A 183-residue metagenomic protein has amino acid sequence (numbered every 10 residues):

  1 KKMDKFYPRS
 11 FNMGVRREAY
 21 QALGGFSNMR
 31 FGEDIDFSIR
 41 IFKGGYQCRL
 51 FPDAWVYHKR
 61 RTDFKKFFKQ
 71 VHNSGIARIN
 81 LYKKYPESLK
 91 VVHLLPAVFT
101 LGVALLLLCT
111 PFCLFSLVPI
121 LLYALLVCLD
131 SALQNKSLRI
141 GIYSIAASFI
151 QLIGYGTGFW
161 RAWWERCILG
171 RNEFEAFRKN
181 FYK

Functional and structural regions predicted by a protein language model:
K1-D4: Short, P/G- and charge-enriched loop/turn segments at secondary-structure junctions
R9-L23: Conserved nucleotide-sugar donor-binding and metal-coordinating catalytic region shared by glycosyltransferases
R17-E18, G45, L105: Short loop segments at secondary-structure junctions
Q21, I39, L101: A cross-family signal for key residues in well-ordered alpha-helices that form functional helical elements
S27-L89: Catalytic donor/gating beta->alpha subdomain of glycosyltransferases that bind UDP-sugars
E87-H93, F99: Anionic, Ser/Thr-rich low-complexity intrinsically disordered regions
F99-L169: Membrane-embedded multi-pass helical conduit in multi-pass membrane proteins, especially envelope-biosynthetic
R166-K183: Short linear elements at protein peripheries
